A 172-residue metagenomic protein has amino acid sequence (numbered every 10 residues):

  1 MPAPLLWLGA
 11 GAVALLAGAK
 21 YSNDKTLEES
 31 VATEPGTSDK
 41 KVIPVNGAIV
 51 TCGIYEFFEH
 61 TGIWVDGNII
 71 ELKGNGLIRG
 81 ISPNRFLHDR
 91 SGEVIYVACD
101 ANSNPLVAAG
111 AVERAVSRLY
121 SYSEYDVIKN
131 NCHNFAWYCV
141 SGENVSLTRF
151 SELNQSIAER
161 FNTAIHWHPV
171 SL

Functional and structural regions predicted by a protein language model:
P2-A32, V116-L172: Activation targets extended, charge/polar-rich intrinsically disordered C-terminal tails
D24-A101: Glycine-rich catalytic cores of cysteine/serine-nucleophile enzymes that process amide/ester linkages in cell-envelope
V50, I69, A111-A115, I157: Generic hydrophobic, helix-prone segments enriched in Leu/Val/Ile
R79-K129, N134-Y138, N144-L147: Intrinsically disordered, low-complexity, charged/polar segments
